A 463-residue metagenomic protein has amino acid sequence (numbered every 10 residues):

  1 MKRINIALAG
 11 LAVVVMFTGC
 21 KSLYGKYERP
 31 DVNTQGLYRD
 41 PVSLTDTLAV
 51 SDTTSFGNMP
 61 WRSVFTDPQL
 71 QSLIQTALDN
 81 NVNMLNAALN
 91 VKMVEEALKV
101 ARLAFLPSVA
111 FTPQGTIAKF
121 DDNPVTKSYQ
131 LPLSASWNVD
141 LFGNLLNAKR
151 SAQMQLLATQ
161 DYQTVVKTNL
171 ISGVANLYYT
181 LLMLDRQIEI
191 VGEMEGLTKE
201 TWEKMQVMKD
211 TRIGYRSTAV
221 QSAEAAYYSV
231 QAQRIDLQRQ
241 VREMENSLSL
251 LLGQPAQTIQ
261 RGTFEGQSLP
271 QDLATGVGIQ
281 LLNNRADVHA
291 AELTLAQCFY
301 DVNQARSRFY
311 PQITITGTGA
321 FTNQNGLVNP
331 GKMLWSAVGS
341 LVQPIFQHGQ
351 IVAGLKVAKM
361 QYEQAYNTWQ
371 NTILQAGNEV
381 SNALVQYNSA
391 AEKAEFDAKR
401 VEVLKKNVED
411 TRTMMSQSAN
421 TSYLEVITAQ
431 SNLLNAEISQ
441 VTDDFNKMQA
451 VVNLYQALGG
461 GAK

Functional and structural regions predicted by a protein language model:
K2-D79, Q238-N283, A457-K463: Terminal intrinsically disordered/low-complexity segments used for targeting and assembly
D40, T47-T66, L70, Q75 (+6 more regions): Small/polar, glycine/serine/threonine/aspartate-rich low-complexity segments that form flexible
S72, N86, S128-Q130, N176 (+3 more regions): Transmembrane beta-barrel architecture of outer-membrane proteins
L85-N86, R102-L103, V139-L170, T218 (+7 more regions): Sec/SRP-type N-terminal targeting helices
A88, S217-A225, Y423-S431: Short, charged, amphipathic alpha-helical segments
M154, D161-V277, Q386, A390: Periplasmic alpha-helical coiled-coil/stalk elements that build and connect Gram-negative outer-membrane
E195, K199, S229-Q257, K399-L458: Short segments within alpha-helical structural elements
